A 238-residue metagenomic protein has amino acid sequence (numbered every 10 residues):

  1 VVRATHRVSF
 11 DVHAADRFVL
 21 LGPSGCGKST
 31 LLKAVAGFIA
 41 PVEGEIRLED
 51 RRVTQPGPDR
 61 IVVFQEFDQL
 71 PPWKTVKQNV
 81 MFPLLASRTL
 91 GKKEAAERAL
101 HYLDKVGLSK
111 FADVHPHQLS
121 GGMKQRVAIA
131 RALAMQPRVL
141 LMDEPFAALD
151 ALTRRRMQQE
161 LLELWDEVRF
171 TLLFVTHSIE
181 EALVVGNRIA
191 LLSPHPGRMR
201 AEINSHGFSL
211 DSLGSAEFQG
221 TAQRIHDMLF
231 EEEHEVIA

Functional and structural regions predicted by a protein language model:
L21-P23: The feature captures the beta-strand-to-loop junction immediately N-terminal to the Walker
A36: Helix-to-loop junction immediately C-terminal to a conserved catalytic motif
A40, M81-E94, K105-V106: ABC-type ATPase nucleotide-binding domains, specifically the catalytic core motifs of the NBD
G44-P56: Conserved ABC transporter NBD signature motif
W73-F82: Short coil-to-helix segment of the ABC ATPase nucleotide-binding domain corresponding to the Q-loop/switch region
K92-F111, E163: Conserved ABC ATPase "signature" region
V114-H117, M135: Conserved signature/switch motifs of ABC ATPase nucleotide-binding domains
